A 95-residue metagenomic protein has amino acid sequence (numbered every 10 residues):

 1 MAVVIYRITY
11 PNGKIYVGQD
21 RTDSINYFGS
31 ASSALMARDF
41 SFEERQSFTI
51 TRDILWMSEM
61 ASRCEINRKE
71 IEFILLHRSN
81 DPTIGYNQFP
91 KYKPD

Functional and structural regions predicted by a protein language model:
M1-D95: Structure-specific nucleic-acid interaction/processing domains
